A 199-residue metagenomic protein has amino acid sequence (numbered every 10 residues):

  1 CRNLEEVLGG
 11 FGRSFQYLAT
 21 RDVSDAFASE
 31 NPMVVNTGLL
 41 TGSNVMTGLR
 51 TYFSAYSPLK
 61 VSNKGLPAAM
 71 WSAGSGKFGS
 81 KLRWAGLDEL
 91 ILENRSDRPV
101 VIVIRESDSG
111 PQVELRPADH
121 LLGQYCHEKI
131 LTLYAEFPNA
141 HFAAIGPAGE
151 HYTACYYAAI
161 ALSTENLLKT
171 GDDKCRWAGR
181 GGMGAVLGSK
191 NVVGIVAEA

Functional and structural regions predicted by a protein language model:
R2-G74, G79, R83-E93, N191: Function-dense linear segments that define catalytic or interfacial modules in macromolecule-processing proteins
P67-A69, G79-S80, W84-A199: Active-site cavity-forming subdomains of large catalytic enzyme subunits
